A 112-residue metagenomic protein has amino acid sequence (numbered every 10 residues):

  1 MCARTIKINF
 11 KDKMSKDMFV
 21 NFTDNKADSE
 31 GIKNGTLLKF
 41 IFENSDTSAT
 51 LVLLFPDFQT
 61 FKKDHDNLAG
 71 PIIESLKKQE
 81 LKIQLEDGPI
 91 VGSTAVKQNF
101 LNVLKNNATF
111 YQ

Functional and structural regions predicted by a protein language model:
M1-T50, P56-G70, Q79-Q112: Short S/T/G/P-rich N-terminal loop/turn motif that feeds into the first structured element of a domain
